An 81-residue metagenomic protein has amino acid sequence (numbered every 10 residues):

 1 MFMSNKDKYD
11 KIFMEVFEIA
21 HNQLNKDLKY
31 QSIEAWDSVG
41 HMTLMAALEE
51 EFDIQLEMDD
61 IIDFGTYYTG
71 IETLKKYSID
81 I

Functional and structural regions predicted by a protein language model:
F2-W36, G40-A46, E50-I81: Phosphopantetheine-dependent thiolation modules in NRPS/PKS and related acyl-activating systems
